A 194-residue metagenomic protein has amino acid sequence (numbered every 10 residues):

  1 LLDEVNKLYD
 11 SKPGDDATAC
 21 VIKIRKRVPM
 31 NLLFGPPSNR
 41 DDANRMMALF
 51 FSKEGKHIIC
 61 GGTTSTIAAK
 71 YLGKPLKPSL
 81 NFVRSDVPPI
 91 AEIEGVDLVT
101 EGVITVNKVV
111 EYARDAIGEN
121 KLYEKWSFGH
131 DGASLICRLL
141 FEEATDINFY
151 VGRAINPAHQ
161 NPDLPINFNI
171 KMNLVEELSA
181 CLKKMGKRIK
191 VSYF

Functional and structural regions predicted by a protein language model:
L1-A48, E54, K74-F194: C-terminal catalytic subdomain
H57-I59: Short, hydrophobic beta-strand segments that form beta-sheet elements in well-ordered domains
I67-A68: Phosphate- and divalent-cation-binding pockets in alpha/beta enzyme and binding domains that engage nucleotide-derived
